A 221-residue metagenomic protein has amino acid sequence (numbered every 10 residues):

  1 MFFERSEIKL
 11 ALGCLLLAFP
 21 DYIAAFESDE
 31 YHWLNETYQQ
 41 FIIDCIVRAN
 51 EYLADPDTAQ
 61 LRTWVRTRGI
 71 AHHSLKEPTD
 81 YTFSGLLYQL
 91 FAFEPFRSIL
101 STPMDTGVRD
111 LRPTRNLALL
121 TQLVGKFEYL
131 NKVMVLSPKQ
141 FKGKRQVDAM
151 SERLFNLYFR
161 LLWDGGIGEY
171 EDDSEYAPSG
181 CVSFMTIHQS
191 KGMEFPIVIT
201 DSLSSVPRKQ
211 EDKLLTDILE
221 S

Functional and structural regions predicted by a protein language model:
F2-R48: Conserved short internal alpha-helix adjacent to the catalytic or cofactor-binding core of large enzyme scaffolds
Y52-Q189, M193-E194, S205-I218: Accessory C-terminal helicase-associated subdomains
I199-S204: Short Ser/Thr-interspersed hydrophobic loop/turn segments at strand-loop and sheet-helix junctions that line or gate
S221: Conserved catalytic alpha/beta cores of large enzymes that bind or transform nucleotide phosphates and polynucleotides
